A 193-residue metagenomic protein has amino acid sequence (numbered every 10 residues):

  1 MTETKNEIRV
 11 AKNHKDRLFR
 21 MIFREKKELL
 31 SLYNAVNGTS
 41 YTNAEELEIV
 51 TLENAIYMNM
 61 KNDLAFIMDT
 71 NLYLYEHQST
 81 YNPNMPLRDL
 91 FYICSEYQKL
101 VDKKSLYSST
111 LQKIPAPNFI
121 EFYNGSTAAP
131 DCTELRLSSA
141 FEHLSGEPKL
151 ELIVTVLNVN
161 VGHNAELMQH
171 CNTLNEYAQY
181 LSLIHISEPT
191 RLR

Functional and structural regions predicted by a protein language model:
M1-S187, R191: Elongated, amphipathic alpha-helical interaction scaffolds
